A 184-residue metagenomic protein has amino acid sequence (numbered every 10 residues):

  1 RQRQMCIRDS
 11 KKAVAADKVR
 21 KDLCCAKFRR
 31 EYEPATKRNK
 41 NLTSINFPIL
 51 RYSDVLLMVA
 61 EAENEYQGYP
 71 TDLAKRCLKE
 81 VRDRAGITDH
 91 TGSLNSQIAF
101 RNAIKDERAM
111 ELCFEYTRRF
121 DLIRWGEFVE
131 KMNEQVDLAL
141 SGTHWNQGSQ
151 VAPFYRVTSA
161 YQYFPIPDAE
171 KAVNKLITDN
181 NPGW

Functional and structural regions predicted by a protein language model:
R1, T71, P167: Residue-level signal for threonine
R1-Q4, R8-Y52: Flexible, polar/acidic helix-loop-strand segments at domain edges
K11-K12, R20, R76, K171 (+1 more regions): Surface-exposed charge patches in extracellular/virion surface proteins
L42, N46-F47, R82, G92-W184: Long, intrinsically disordered, low-complexity segments
F47-V81, R101-E111: Extended, hydrophobic/aromatic-rich amphipathic alpha-helical segments that build helical scaffolds
A85-T88: Alpha-helical junction/boundary sensor with strong preference for TPR arrays
